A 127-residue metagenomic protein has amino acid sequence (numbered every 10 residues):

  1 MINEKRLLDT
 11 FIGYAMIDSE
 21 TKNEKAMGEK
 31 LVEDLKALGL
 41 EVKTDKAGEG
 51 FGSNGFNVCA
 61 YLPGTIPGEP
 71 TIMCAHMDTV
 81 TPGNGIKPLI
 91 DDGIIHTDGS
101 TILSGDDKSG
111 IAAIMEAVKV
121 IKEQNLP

Functional and structural regions predicted by a protein language model:
M1, D45-A47, M73-C74: Intrinsically disordered, low-complexity segments enriched in polar/charged residues with Gly/Pro, especially when
M1-K25: N-terminal capping segment at the start of a domain
E4-D9, L35-K36, P88-I94: Short amphipathic alpha-helical segments, especially helix-boundary/capping motifs
L8, I12, E29-V32, I111-K119: Predominant activation on well-ordered alpha-helical scaffold segments within soluble catalytic domains
F11, M27, I72-C74: Bulky hydrophobic/aromatic packing residues
I12-M16, E20, K36-E41, K119-P127: Generic secondary-structure signature for well-ordered alpha-helical cores
E20-P67: A non-catalytic alpha/beta surface segment that caps or lines the substrate-entry region of metallo-dependent hydrolase
N54, Y61, P67-P127: Active-site metal-coordination/substrate-binding segment of hydrolases, especially metallo-dependent peptidases
